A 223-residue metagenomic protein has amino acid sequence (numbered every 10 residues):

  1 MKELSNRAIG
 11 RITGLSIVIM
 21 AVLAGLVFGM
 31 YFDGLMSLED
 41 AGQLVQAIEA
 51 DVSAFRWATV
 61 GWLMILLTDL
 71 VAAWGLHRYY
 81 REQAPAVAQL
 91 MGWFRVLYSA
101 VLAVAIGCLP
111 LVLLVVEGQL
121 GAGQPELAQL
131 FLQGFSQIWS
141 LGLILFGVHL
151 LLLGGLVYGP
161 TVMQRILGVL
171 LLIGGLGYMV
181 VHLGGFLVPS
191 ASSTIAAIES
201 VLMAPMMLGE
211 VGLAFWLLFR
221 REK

Functional and structural regions predicted by a protein language model:
M1-K223: Hydrophobic, aromatic-enriched alpha-helical segments typical of multi-pass transmembrane helices
